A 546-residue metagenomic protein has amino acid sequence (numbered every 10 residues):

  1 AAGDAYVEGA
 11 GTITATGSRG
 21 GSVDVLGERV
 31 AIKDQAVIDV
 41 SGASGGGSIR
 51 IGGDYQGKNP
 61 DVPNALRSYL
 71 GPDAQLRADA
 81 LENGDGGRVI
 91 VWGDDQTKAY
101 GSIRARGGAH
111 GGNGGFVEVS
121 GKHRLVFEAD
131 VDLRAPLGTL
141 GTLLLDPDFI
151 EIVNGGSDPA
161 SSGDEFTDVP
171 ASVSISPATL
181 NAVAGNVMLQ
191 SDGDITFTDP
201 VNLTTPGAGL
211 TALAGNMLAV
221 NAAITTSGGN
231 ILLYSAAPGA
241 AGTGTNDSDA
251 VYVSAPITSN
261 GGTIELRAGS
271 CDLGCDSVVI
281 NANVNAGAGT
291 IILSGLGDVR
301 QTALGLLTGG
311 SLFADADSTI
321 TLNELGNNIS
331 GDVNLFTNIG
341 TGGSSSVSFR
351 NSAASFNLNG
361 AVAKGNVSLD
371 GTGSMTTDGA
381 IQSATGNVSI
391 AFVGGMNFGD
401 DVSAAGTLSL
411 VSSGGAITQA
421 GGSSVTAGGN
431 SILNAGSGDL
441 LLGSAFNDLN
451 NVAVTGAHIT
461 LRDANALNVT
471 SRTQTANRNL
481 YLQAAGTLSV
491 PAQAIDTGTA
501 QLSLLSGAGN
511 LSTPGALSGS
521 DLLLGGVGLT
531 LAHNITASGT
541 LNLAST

Functional and structural regions predicted by a protein language model:
A1-T546: Extracellular and secretory-pathway beta-repeat/beta-biased strand scaffolds
